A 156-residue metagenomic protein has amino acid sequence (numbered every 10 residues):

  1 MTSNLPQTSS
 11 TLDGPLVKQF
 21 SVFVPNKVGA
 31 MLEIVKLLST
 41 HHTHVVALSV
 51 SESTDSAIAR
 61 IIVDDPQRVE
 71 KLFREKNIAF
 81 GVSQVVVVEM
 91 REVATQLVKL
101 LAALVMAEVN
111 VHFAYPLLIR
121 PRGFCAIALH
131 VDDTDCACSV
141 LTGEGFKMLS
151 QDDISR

Functional and structural regions predicted by a protein language model:
M1-R156: A conserved regulatory-domain signal marking ACT and ACT-like small-molecule sensing domains and adjacent regulatory
